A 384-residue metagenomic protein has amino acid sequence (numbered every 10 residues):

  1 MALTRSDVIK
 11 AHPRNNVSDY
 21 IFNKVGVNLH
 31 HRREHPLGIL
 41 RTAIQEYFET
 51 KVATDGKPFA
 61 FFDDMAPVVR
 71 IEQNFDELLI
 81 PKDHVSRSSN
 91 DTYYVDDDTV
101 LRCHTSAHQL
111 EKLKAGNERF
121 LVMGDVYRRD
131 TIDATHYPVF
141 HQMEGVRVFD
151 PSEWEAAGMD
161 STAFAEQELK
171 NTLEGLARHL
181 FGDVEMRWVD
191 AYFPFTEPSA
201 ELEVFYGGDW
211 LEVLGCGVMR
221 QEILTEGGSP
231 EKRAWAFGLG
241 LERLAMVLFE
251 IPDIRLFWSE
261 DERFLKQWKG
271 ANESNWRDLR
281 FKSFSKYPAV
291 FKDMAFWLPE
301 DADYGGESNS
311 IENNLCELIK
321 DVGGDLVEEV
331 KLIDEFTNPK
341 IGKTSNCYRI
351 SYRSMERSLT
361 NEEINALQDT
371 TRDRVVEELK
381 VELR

Functional and structural regions predicted by a protein language model:
M1-Q142, V148, W210-L224, E231-K232 (+3 more regions): Class II aminoacyl-tRNA synthetase-like tRNA-binding/catalytic domains
N28-R33, E144-E166, K292-S308, T360: Short histidine-centered catalytic/ligand-binding loop motif
R32-L40, I44, S161-T172, G306-L315 (+2 more regions): Short amphipathic alpha-helical segments
F48-F59, A177-E185, I319-V330, V376-V381: Short secondary-structure junctions
P58-R87, G182-G207, L332-I341: Beta-rich nucleic-acid/ligand-interaction surfaces
E118-R128, F181-M186, V327-E335: Conserved short secondary-structure elements within globular domains
H136-E174, R178, G228-R263: A conserved active-site cap/scaffold subdomain adjacent to cofactor or substrate pockets
P194-R384: A carboxyl-terminal module marker
